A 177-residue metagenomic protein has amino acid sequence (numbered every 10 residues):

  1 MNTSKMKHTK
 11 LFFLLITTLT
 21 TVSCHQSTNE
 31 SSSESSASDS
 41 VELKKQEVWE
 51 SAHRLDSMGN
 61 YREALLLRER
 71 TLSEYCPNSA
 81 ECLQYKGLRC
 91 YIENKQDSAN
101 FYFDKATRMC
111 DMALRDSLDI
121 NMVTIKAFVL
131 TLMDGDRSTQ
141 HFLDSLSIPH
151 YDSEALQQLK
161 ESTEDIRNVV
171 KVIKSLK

Functional and structural regions predicted by a protein language model:
T20-S23: C-terminal motif of bacterial Sec signal peptides marking the signal peptidase cleavage site
L43-S73: Alpha-helical segment of the N-proximal tetratricopeptide repeat
E50, Y85, I125, Q158-S162: "A position-specific structural signal for the A-helix of alpha-solenoid helical repeats
M58, E93, M133-D134: Structural motif corresponding to the intra-repeat A-B loop/turn of tetratricopeptide repeats
R137-K177: Terminal, low-structured helical/coil segments at or just beyond the last alpha-helical repeat
